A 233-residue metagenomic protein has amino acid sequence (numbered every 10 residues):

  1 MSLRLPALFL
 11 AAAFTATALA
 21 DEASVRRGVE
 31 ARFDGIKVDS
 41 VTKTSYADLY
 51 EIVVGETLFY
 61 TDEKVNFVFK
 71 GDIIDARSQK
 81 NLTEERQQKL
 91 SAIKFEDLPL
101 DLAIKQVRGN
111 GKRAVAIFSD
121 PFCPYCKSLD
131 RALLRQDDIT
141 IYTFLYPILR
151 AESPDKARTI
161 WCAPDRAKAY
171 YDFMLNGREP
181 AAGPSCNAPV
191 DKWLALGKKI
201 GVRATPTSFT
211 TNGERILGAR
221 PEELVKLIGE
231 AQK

Functional and structural regions predicted by a protein language model:
M1-L5: Positively charged n-region of N-terminal signal peptides that target proteins for export
P6-T15: Bacterial N-terminal signal peptides
T17-R158, D172-L175, E179-T205, P221-K233: Extracytoplasmic thiol/disulfide redox context detector
G55, T211-N212: Short strand-coil-strand connectors
I160-A163: Mechanochemical coupling/switch segment within NTP-driven translocation systems
A167-Y171: Conserved, helical-rich catalytic subdomain that frames metal- and/or nucleotide-binding sites in enzyme alpha/beta
